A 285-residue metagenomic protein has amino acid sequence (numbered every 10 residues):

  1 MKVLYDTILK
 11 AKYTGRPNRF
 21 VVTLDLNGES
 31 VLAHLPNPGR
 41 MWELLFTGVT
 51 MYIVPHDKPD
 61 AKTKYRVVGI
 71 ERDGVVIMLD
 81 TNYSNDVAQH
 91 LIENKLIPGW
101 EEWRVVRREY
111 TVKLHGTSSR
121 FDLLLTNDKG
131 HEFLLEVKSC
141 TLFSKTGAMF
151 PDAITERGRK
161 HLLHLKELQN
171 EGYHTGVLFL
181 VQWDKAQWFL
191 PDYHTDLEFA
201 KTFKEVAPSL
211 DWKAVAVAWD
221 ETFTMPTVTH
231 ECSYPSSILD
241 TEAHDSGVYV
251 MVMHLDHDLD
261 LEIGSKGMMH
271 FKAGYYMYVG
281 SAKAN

Functional and structural regions predicted by a protein language model:
K2-Y5, L24, H174-T175, Q182 (+1 more regions): Non-catalytic C-terminal interaction segments of nucleic acid-processing enzymes
A11, F121-D152, L165: Conserved catalytic cores of phosphodiester-cleaving nucleases, focusing on short active-site segments
G15, P55-D60, K283-A284: Short, charged beta-turn/beta-strand-edge "cap" motif at the junction between a beta-strand and an adjacent loop
N18-T23, V248: Short aromatic-glycine-enriched beta-strand elements
G39-Y52, K166: Short nucleic-acid-contacting surface segments enriched for D/E, G, S/T with interspersed K/R
T47-K58, V217: Flexible glycine-rich surface loops and low-complexity tracts that mediate binding to linear polymers
I97-H115: A short acidic/basic microdomain associated with nuclease active sites
S233-N285: GIY-YIG nuclease catalytic motif and its immediate N-terminal context
